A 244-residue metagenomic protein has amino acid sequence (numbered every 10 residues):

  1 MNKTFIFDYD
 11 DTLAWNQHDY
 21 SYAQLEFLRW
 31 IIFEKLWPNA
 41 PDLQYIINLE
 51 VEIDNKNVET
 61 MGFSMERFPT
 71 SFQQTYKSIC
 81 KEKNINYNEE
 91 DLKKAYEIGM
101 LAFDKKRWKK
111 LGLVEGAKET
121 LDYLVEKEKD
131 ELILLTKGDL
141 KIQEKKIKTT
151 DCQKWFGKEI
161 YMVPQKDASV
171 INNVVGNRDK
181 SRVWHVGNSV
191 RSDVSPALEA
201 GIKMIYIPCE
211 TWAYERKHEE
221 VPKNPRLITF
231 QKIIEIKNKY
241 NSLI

Functional and structural regions predicted by a protein language model:
M1-K3, K118, D122, G138-I244: Asp-based, Mg2+/Mn2+-dependent phosphohydrolase catalytic module
M1-N48: Active-site neighborhood of HAD-like aspartate-dependent phosphohydrolases
Y20-R29, P69, Q73, K77 (+1 more regions): An amphipathic alpha-helix signature
Y20-S21, N39, L43, G62-P69 (+2 more regions): Alpha-helix N-cap/helix-initiation sites
F33-E50, K81-Y96, K154-E159: Short, surface-exposed acidic
V51-K105: A metal-dependent, Asp-based hydrolase signature
E90-T150, Y161-M162: Substrate-recognition element of Asp-dependent hydrolases with the DxDx(T/V) motif
